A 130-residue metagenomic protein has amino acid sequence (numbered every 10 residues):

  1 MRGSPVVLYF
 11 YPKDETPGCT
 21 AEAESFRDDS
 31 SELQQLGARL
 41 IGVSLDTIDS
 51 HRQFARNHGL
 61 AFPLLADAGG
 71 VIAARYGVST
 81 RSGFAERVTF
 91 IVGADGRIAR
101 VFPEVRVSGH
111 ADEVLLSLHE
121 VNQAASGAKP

Functional and structural regions predicted by a protein language model:
M1-P130: Chalcogenol-based redox active-site neighborhoods
